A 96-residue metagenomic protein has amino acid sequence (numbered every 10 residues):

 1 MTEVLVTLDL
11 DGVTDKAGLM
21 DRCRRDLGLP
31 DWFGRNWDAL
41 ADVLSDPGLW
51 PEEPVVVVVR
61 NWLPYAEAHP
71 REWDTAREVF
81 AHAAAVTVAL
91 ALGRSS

Functional and structural regions predicted by a protein language model:
M1-S96: Positively charged, polar, low-complexity stretches
